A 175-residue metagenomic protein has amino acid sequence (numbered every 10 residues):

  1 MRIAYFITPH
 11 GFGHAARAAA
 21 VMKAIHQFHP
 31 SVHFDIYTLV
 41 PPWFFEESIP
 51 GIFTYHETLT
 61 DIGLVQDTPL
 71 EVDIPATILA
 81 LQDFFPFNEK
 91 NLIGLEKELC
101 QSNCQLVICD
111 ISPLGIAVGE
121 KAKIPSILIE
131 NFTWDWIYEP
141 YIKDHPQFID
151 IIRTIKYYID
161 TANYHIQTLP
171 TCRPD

Functional and structural regions predicted by a protein language model:
M1-G11: Nucleotide-activated donor-dependent transferases that construct or modify glycoconjugates
R2, Q105-L106, Y164: Structural motif
F12-A16, F44-F45: Short N-terminal binding/cap micro-motifs at the start of the first secondary-structure element
A15-H26: Short amphipathic alpha-helix
V32-P86: Conserved nucleotide-sugar phosphate-binding/catalytic loop shared by glycosyltransferases and other
P42-F44, V107-A122: An aromatic- and histidine-rich active-site surface loop
E96-S112: Short N-terminal targeting/anchoring amphipathic segment
P125-D175: Active-site-proximal region of nucleotide-activated glycan assembly enzymes, centered on histidine/acidic-rich loops
